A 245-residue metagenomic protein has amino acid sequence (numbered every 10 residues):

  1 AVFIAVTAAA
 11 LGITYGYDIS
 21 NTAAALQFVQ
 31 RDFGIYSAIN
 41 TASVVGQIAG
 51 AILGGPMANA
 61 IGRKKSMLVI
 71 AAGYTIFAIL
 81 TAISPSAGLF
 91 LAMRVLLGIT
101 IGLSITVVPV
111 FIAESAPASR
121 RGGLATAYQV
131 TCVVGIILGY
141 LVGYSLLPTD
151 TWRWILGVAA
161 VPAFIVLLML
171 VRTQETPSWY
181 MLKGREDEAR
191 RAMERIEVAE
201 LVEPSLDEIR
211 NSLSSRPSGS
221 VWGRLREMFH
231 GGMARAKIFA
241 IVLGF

Functional and structural regions predicted by a protein language model:
A1-F245: Transmembrane-helix signature of 12-pass secondary carriers
